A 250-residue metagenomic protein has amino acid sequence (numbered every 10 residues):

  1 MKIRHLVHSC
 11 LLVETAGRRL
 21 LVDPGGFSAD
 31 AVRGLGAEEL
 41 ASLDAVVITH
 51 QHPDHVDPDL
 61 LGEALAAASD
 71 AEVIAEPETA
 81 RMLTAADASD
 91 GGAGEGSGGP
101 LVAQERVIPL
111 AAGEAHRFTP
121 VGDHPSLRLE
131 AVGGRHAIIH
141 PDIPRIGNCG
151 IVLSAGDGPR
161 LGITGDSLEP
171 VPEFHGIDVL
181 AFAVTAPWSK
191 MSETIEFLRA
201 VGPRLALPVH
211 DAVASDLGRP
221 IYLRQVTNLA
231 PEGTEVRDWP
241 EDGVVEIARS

Functional and structural regions predicted by a protein language model:
M1-A41, L110-H175, E241-S250: Core dinuclear metal-dependent hydrolase active-site scaffold
C10, P58-L65, A80, G150 (+3 more regions): Short amphipathic alpha-helical segments and helix-helix/interface helices
L21-G25, L43-D54, I74-P77, G162-D166 (+3 more regions): Active-site neighborhood of phospho(di)ester-bond hydrolases with catalytic His/Asp-centered motifs
S28-A29, H52-V56, A80-L83, E114-F118 (+5 more regions): Active-site environment of divalent metal-dependent phosphoester hydrolases
D30-A75, G176-A181, G202: Active-site metal-binding motif and surrounding structural segment of the metallo-beta-lactamase
Q51, P58-F118, V132: Glycine/small-residue-rich loop that forms an oxyanion/phosphate-binding "nest" at active or ligand-binding sites
A85-G96, Q104-G122, I195, R199 (+1 more regions): Binuclear metal-ion centers of metallo-dependent hydrolases, dominated by the metallo-beta-lactamase
C149-P220: Metallo-beta-lactamase
